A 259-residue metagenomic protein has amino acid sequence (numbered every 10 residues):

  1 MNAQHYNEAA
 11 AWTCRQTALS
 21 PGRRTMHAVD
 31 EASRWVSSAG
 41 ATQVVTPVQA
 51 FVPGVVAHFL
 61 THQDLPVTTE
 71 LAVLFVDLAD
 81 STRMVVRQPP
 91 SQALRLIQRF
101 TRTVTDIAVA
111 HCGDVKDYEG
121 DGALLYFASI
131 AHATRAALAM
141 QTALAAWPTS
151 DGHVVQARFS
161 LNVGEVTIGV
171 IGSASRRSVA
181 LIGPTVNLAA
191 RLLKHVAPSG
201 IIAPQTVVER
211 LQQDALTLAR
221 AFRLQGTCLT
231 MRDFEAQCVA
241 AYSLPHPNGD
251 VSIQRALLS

Functional and structural regions predicted by a protein language model:
M1-A57, P198-S259: Intrinsically disordered, glycine/charged-rich C-terminal tails and inter-domain linkers that flank nucleotidyl cyclase
H58-F59, L65, A79, M84 (+6 more regions): Structured catalytic cores of enzymes that bind and process phosphorylated ligands/cofactors
F59-H132: Catalytic NTP-binding/metal-coordinating core of nucleotidyl cyclase/transferase enzymes
V73, R158-F159, G200, V239: A residue-level structural signature of the nucleotidyltransferase/glycosyltransferase Rossmann-like core
V76, A128, V163, I202-A203: A conserved hydrophobic position in a structured secondary element of the catalytic/binding core that shapes
A79, E165-V166, N187, T206: Alpha-helix/helix-capping structural signal
I97-C112, L124-F159, V163-E165, P184-V186 (+1 more regions): Alpha-helical scaffold within the catalytic cores of cyclic-nucleotide enzymes
I168-K194: Catalytic-core segments of nucleotide cyclases and related cyclic-nucleotide turnover enzymes
